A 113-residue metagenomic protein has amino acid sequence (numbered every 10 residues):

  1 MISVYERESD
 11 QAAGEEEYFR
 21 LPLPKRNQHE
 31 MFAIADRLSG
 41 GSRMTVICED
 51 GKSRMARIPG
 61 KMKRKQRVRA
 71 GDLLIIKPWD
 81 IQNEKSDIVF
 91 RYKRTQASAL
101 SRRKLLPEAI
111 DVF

Functional and structural regions predicted by a protein language model:
I2-M31: Short boundary/loop segments of OB/S1/cold-shock single-stranded nucleic-acid-binding domains
I34-A35, I88: Conserved hydrophobic positions within beta-strands
L38-S39, Y92: A generic structural motif
G41-V46: Short aromatic-glycine-enriched beta-strand elements
D50-G60: Short, structured beta-strand/loop micro-motifs enriched in basic residues and often containing a Trp
M62-I75: Short nucleic-acid-contacting surface segments enriched for D/E, G, S/T with interspersed K/R
K77-E84, R94: Short, charged beta-turn/beta-strand-edge "cap" motif at the junction between a beta-strand and an adjacent loop
R91-F113: Short peripheral tails and domain-boundary helices/loops at the edges of structured domains
